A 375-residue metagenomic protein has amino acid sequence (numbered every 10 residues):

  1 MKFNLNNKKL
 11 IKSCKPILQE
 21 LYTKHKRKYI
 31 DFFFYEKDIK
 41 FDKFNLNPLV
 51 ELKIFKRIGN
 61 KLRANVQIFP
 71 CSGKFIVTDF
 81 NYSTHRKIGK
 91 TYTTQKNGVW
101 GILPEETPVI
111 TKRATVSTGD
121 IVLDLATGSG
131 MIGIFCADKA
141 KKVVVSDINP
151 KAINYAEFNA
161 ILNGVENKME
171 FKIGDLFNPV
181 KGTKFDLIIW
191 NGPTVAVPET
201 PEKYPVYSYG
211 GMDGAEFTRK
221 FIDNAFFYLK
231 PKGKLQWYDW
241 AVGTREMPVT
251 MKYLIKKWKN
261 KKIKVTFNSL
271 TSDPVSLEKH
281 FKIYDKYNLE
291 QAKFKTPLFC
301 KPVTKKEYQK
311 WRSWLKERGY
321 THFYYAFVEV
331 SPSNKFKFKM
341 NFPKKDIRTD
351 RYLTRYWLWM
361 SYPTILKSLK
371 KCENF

Functional and structural regions predicted by a protein language model:
K2-F75, T84: N-terminal auxiliary segments of SAM/dcSAM-dependent transferases
I58-K139: SAM-dependent Rossmann-like transferase core, predominantly class I methyltransferases with a strong bias toward
L103-K181, L187-P198, V242: Conserved SAM/SAH cofactor-binding pocket of Class I
P150, W190-K220: Mobile active-site "lid"/loop adjacent to the S-adenosyl-L-methionine
A215-S269: Conserved Class I SAM-dependent methyltransferase catalytic core
Y238-E246, N268-L289: Conserved catalytic loop of SAM-dependent methyltransferase domains
E278-N334: A C-terminal cap/extension of S-adenosyl-L-methionine-dependent methyltransferases that defines the acceptor-substrate
K310-F375: C-terminal lobe and adjacent flexible extensions of AdoMet/dcAdoMet transferase-like proteins
